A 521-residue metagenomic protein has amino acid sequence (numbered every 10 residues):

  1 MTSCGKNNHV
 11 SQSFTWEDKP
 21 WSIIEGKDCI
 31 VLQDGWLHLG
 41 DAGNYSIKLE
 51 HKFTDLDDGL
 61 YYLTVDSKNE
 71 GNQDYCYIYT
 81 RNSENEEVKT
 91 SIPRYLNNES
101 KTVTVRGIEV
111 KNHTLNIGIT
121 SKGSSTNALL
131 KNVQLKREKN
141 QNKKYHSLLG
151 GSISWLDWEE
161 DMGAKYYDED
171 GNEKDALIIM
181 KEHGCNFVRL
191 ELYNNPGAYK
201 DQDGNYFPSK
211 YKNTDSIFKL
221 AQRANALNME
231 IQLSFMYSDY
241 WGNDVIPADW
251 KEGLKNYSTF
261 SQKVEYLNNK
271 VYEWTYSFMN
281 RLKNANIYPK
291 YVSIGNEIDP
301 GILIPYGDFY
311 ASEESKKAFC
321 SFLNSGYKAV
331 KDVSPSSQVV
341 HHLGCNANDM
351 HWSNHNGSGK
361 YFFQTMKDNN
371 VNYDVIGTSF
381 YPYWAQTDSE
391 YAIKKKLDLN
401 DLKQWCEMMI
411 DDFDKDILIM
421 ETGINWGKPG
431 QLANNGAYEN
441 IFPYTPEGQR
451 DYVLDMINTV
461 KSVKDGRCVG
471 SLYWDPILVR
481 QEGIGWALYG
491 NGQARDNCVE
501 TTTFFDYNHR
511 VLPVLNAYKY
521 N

Functional and structural regions predicted by a protein language model:
N7-K27, N140-I153: Extracellular carbohydrate-recognition regions
V10, F14-W16, I47-N72, K101-I108 (+3 more regions): Extra-cytoplasmic beta-strand recognition segments
S13-Y45, D175: Extracellular glycan-recognition surfaces and repeat-rich motifs
E84-T114: Extracellular carbohydrate recognition and processing domains and analogous Trp-centered ligand-binding platforms
G118-S125: Short beta-strand-plus-loop segments that form exposed binding edges in beta-rich domains
D175-L177, Q338, H351-A437, G448 (+2 more regions): Glycoside hydrolase catalytic-domain groove-lining segments
I179-S315, C320-N346: Substrate-binding cleft and catalytic face of glycoside hydrolase catalytic domains, especially the flexible beta-alpha
Q404-M408, G427-D455, T459, V463-N521: Aromatic-rich peripheral "rim/lid" segments of glycoside hydrolase catalytic domains that contact and position glycan
